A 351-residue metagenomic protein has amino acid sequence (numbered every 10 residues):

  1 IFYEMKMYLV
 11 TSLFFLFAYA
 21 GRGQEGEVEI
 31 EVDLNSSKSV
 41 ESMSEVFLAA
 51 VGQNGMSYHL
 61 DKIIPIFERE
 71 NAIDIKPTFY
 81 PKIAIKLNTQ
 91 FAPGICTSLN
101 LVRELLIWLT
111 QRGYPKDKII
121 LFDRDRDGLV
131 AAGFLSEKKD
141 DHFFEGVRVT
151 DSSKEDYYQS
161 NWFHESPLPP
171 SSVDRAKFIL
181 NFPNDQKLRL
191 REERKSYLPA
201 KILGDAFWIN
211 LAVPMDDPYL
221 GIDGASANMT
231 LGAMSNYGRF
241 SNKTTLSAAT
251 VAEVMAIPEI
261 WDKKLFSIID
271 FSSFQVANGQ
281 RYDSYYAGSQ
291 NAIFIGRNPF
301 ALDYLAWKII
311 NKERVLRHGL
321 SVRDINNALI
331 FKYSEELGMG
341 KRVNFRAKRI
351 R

Functional and structural regions predicted by a protein language model:
I1-E4, T244-L246: Short, Lys/Arg-enriched N-terminal segments with co-localized hydrophobic residues within the first ~10-30 amino acids
K6-S12: Sec-dependent signal peptide recognition, specifically the positively charged N-region followed immediately by
L13-G21: Hydrophobic h-region of N-terminal signal peptides that target proteins for export in Gram-negative bacteria
G21-R351: N-terminal and secondary-structure boundary signal
